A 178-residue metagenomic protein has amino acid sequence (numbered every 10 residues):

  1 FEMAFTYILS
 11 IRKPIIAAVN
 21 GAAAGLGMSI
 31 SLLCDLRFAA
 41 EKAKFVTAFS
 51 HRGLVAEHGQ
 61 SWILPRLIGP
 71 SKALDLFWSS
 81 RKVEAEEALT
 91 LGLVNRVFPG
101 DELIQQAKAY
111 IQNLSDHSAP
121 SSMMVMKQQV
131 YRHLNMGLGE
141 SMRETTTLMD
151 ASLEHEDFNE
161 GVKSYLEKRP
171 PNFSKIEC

Functional and structural regions predicted by a protein language model:
E2, G25, V55, K82 (+2 more regions): Glycine-rich phosphate-binding loop at the start of an alpha helix
A4-S10, A18, A24-W78, L91 (+1 more regions): CoA-thioester-processing core
L36, D75, S79-R81, E87 (+2 more regions): Well-ordered beta-strand positions
F38-A43, V94-R143, E156, N172-C178: C-terminal long alpha-helix characteristic of the crotonase
L76-F77, M126-Q129, T145, M149 (+1 more regions): Short alpha-helical scaffolding segments that buttress acidic/His motifs in well-ordered protein cores
D157-F158, S164: Interdomain hinge/lid region at the active-site interface of Rossmann-like NAD(P)-dependent oxidoreductases
